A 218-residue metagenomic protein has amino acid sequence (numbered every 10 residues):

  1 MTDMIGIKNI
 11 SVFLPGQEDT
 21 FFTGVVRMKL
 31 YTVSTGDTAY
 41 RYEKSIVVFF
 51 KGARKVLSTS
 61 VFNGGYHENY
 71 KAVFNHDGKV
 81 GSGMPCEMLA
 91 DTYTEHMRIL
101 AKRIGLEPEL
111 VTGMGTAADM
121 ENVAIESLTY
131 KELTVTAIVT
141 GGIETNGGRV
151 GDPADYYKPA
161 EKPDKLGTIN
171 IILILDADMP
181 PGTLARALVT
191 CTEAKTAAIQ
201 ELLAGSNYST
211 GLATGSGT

Functional and structural regions predicted by a protein language model:
T2-M4: Extreme N-terminal basic, low-complexity initiation segments that serve as generic localization/processing leaders
G6-T218: Alpha/propeptide regions of enzymes that mature by internal proteolysis
